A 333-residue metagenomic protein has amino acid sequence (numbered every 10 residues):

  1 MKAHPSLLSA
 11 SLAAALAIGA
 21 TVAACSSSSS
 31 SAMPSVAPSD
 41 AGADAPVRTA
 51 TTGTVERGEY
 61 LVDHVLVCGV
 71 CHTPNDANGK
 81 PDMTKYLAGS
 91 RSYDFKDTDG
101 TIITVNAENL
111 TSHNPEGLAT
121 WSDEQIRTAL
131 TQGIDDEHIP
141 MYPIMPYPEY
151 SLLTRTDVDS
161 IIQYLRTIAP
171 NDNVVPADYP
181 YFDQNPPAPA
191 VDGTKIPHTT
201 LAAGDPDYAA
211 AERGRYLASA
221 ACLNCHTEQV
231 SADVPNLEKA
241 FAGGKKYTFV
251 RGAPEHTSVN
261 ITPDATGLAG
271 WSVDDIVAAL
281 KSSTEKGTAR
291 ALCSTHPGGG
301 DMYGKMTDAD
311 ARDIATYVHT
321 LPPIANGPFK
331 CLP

Functional and structural regions predicted by a protein language model:
M1-L12: Bacterial N-terminal signal peptides that target proteins for export
T21-A24: C-terminal motif of bacterial Sec signal peptides marking the signal peptidase cleavage site
S26-S29: Bacterial signal peptide processing site
A37-D63, P187-A218, A232-D233: Electrostatic cytochrome c docking/interface patches
G58, V65-N75, I126, I161 (+6 more regions): The canonical Cys-X-X-Cys-His
L66, Y86-R127, P148-V158, N236-K286 (+1 more regions): Electron-transfer interface patches adjacent to heme c in soluble/periplasmic c-type cytochromes and di-/multiheme
Y142-P148, A291-D301: Surface-exposed aromatic
Y147-P148, L152-R213, E228, D310-Y317: Extended surface/linker regions that mediate inter-domain or inter-protein docking in multi-component redox
